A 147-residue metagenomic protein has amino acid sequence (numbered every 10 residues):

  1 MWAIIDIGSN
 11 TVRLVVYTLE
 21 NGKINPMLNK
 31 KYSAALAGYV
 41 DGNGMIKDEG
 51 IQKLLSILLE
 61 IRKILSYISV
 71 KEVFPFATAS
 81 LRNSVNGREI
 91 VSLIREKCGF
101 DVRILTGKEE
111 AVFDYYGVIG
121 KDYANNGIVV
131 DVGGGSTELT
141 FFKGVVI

Functional and structural regions predicted by a protein language model:
M1-I7, V15-V129, T140-I147: Nucleotide/phosphate-binding catalytic cleft detector across ATP-hydrolyzing and phosphate-transferring enzymes
N10-V12, G135: Conserved Rossmann-like nucleotide-cofactor binding loop
